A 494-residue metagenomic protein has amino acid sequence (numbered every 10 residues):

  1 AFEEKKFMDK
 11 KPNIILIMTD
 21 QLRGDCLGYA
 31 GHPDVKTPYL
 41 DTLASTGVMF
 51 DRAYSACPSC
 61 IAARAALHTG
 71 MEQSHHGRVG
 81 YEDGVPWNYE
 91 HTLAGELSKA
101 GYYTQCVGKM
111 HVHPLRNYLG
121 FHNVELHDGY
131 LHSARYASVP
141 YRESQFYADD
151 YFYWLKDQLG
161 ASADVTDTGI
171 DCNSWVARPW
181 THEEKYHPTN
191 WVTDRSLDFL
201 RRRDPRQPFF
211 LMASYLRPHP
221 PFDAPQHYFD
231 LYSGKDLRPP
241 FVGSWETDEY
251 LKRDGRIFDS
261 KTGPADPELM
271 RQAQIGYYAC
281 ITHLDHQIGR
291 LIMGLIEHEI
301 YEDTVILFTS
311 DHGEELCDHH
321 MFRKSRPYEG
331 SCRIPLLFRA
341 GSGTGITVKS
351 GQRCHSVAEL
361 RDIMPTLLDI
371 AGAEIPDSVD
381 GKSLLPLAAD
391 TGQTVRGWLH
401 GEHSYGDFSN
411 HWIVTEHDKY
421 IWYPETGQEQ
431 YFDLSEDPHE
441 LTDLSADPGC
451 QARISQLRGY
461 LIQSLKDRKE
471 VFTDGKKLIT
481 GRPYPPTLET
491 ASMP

Functional and structural regions predicted by a protein language model:
F2-Y423, Q428-E429, P438-G459, K466 (+1 more regions): Formylglycine-dependent sulfatase
D380-G381, E470-T480: Short, flexible loop/turn segments with low-complexity composition
F432: Extracellular C-type lectin-like domains
S435: Residues forming the ATP-binding cleft of Hanks-type serine/threonine protein kinase domains
